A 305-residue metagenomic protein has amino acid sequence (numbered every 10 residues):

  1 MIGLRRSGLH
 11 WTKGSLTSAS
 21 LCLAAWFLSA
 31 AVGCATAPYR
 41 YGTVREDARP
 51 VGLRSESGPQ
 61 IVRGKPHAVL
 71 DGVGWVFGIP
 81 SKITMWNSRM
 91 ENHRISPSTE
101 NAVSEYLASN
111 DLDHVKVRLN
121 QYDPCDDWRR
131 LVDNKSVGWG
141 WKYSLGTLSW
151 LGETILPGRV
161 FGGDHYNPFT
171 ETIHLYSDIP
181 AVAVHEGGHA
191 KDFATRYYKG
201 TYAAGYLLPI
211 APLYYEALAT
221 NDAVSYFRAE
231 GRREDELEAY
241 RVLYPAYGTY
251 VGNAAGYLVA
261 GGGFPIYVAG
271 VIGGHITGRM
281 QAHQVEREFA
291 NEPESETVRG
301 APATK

Functional and structural regions predicted by a protein language model:
M1-K13: N-terminal secretory signal peptides that target proteins for export/translocation
A19-A31: Bacterial N-terminal signal peptides
G33-W150: A metal-dependent hydrolase signature that marks the N-terminal structural subdomain at the beginning of catalytic folds
A35-A48, L208-P212, F227-K305: Long, well-structured alpha-helical subdomains associated with metal-dependent extracellular/ecto-lumenal hydrolases
S98, A102, V182, E186 (+2 more regions): Extracytoplasmic/secreted proteins, especially bacterial periplasmic and envelope-associated proteins
R130-P180, A190: Active-site scaffold of zinc-dependent metalloenzymes
P180-Y198: Active-site recognition of the HExxH zinc-binding catalytic motif
F193-A217: Post-HEXXH active-site segment of zinc metalloproteases
